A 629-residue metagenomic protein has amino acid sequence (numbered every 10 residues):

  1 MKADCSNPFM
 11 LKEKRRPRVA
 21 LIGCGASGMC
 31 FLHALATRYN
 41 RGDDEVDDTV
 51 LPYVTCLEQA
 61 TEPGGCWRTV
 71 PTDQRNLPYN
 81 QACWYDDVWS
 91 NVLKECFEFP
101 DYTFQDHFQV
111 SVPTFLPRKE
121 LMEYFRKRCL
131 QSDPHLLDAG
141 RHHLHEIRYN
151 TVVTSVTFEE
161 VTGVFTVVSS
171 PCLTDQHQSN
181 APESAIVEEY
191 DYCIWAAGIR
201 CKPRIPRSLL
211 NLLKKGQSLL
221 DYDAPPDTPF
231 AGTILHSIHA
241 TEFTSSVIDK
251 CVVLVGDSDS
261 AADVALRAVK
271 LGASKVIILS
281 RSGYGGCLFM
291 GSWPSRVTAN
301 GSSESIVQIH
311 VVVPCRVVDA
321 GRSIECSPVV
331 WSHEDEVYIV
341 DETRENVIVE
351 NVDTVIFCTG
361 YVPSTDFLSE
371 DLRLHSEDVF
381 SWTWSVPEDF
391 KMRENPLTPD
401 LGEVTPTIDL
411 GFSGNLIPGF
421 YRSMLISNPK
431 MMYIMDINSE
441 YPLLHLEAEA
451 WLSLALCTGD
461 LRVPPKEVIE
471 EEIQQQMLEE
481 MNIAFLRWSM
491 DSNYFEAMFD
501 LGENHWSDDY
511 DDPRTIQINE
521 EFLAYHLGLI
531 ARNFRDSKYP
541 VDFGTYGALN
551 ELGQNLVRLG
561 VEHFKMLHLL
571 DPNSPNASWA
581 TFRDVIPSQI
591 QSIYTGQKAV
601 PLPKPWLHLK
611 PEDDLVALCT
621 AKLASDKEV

Functional and structural regions predicted by a protein language model:
R15-V50, T55, A261-A268: N-terminal Rossmann-like FAD-binding beta1-loop-alpha1 element of flavoenzymes
I22, A36, H239-G286, F367 (+1 more regions): Rossmann-like dinucleotide/flavin-binding elements
Q59-K127, S369, E470-I483: Glycine-rich active-site loop/strand segments that organize a redox cofactor
P71-C96, L219-D227, L372-M432: FAD-binding beta-loop-beta segment adjacent to the flavin cofactor pocket
T103, Q109-C201: Feature captures the FAD/FMN-dependent oxidoreductase FAD-binding
P117, L121-Y124, E146, W195-I277 (+4 more regions): Glycine-rich dinucleotide-binding loop and its adjacent helix/turn
H143-S169, L173-Q176, S184, E189 (+4 more regions): A Rossmann-like FAD-binding core segment of flavoenzymes
Y149, G419, M432-V629: C-terminal, flexible cofactor-proximal segment of oxidoreductases
